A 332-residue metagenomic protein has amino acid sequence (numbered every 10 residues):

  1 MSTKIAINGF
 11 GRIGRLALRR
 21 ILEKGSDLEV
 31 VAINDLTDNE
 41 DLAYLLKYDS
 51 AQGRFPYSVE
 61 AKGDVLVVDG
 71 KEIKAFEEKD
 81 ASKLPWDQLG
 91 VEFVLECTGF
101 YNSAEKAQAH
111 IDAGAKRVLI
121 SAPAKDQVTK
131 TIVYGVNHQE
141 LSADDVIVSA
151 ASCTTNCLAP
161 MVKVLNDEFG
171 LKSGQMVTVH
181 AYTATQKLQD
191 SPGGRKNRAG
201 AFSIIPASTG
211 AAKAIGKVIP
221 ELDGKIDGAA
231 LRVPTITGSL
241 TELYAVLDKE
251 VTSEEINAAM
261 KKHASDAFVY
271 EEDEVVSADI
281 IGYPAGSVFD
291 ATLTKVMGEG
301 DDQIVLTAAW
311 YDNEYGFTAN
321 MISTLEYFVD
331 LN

Functional and structural regions predicted by a protein language model:
M1-N197, G300, S323, D330-N332: N-terminal Rossmann-like NAD(P) cofactor-binding subdomain of oxidoreductases, focused on the glycine-rich
N8, L16, E40, L89 (+11 more regions): Conserved active-site and cofactor/substrate-binding residues in soluble primary-metabolism enzymes
R20-K24, Y48-D49, S121, V164-K172 (+9 more regions): Change "in soluble alpha/beta enzymes" to "in soluble alpha/beta proteins
L28-E29, K172, A229, S239-T241: A generic structural signal for short beta-strands and their flanking turns/coil linkers
K130, F202, T241: Small-molecule pocket liners
G170-A230: Catalytic core of tubulin tyrosine ligase-like
G193-R195, T237-T241: Short acidic (Asp/Glu) and glycine-rich catalytic loops that position anionic groups and cofactors
G228, L240, Y244-N332: C-terminal active-site/capping subdomain that shapes the small-molecule cofactor and substrate pocket of enzyme
